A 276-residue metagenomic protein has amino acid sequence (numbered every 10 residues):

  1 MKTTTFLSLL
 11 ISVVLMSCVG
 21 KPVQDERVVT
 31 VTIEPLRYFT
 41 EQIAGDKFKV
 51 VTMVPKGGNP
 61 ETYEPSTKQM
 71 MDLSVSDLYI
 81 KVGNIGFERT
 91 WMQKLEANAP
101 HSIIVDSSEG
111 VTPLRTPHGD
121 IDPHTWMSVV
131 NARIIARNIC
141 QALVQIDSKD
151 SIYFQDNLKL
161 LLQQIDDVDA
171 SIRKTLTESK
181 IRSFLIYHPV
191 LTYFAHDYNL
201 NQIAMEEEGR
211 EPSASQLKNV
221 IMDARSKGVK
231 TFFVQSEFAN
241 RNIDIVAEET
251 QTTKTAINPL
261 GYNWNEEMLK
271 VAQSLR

Functional and structural regions predicted by a protein language model:
M1-T5: Positively charged n-region of N-terminal signal peptides that target proteins for export
L7-M16: Bacterial N-terminal signal peptides
C18-R276: Extracytoplasmic metal-acquisition and chelation regions
